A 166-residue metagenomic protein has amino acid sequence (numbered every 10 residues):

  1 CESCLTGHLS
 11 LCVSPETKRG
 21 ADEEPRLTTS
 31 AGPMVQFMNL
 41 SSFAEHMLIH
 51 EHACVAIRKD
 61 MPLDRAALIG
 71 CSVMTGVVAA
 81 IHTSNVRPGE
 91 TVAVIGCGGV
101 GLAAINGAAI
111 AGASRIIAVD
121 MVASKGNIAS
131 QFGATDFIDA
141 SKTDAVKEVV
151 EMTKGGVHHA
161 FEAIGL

Functional and structural regions predicted by a protein language model:
C1-C54: Glycine-rich phosphate/adenylate-binding loop and adjacent beta-alpha elements of nucleotide- or dinucleotide-binding
E45, H52-A53, R58-T143, K147-E148 (+1 more regions): Mid-domain Rossmann-like dinucleotide-binding core that forms the NAD(H)/NADP(H) cofactor-binding site
E151-G155: Glycine-rich phosphate-binding loop signature in dinucleotide/nucleotide-binding domains
H158-F161: N-terminal Rossmann-like NAD(P) cofactor-binding module of classical short-chain dehydrogenase/reductase
